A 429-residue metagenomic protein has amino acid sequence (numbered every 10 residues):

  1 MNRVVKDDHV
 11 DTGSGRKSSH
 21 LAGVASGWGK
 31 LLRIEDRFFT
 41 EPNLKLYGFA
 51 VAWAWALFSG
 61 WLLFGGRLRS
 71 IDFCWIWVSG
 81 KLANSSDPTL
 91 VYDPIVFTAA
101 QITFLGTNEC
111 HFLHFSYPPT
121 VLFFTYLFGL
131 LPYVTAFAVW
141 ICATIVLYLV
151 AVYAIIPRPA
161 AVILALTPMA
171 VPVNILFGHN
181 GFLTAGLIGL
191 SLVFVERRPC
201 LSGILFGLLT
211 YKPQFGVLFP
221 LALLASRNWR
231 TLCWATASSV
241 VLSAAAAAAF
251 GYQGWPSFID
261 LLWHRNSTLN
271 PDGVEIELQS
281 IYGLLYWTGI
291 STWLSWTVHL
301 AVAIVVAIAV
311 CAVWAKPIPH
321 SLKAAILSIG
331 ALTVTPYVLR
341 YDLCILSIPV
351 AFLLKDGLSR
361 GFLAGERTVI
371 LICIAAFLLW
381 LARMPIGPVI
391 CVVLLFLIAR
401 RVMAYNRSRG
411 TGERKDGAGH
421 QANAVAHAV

Functional and structural regions predicted by a protein language model:
N2-V4, G13-L201, L223-S347, A351-L358 (+2 more regions): Primarily membrane-embedded glycan-assembly and transfer machineries that use lipid-linked glycans
C200-L224, L327-V334, I372-L379: Membrane-interface alpha helices of multi-pass inner-membrane proteins
Y211-Q214, V241-A246, R367-T368: Membrane-embedded alpha-helical segments of transport systems, primarily multispan ion/solute transporters
K355-V429: Aromatic-enriched
